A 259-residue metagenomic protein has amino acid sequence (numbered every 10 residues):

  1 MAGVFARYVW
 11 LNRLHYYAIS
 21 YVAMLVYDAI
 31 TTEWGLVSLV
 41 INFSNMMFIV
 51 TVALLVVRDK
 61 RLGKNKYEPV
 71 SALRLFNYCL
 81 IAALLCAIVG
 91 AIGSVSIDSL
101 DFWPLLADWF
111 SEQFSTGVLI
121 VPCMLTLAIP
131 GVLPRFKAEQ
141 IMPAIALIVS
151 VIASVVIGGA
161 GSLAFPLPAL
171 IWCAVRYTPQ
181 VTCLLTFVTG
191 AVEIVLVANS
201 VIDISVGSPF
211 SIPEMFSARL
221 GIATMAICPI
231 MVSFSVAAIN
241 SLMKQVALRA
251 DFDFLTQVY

Functional and structural regions predicted by a protein language model:
M1-S99, V121-P134, A138-S162, P166-T182 (+1 more regions): Short helix-perturbing small/polar motifs within transmembrane alpha-helices
W103-S115, P213-L220: Short aromatic-rich membrane-water interface segments that cap or initiate transmembrane helices in multi-pass membrane
G117, I194-V197: Hydrophobic transmembrane alpha-helices of multi-pass small-molecule transporters
C183-V192, I204-F210: A cytosolic-side transmembrane-helix exit/cap motif
V232-S235, I239, V246, A250: Heptad-repeat alpha-helical coiled-coil signal-transmission segments
A247-Y259: Conserved nucleotide-binding and Mg2+-coordinating catalytic segments in signaling enzymes
